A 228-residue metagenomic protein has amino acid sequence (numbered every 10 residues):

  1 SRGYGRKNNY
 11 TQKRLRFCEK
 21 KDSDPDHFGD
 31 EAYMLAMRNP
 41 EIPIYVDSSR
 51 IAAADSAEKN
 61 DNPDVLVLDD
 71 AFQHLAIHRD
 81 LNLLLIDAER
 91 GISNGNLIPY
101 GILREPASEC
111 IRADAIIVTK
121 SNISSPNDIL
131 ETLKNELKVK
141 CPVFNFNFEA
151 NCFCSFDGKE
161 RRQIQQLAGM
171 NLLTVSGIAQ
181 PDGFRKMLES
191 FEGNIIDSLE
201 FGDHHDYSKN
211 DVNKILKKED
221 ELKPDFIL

Functional and structural regions predicted by a protein language model:
S1: A conserved segment at the C-terminal end of the G1
G5-L137, N145: Phosphate/Mg2+-binding loops and adjacent switch elements in nucleotide/diphosphate-handling enzyme cores
G91-D225: C-terminal accessory "lid"/substrate-recognition subdomains
